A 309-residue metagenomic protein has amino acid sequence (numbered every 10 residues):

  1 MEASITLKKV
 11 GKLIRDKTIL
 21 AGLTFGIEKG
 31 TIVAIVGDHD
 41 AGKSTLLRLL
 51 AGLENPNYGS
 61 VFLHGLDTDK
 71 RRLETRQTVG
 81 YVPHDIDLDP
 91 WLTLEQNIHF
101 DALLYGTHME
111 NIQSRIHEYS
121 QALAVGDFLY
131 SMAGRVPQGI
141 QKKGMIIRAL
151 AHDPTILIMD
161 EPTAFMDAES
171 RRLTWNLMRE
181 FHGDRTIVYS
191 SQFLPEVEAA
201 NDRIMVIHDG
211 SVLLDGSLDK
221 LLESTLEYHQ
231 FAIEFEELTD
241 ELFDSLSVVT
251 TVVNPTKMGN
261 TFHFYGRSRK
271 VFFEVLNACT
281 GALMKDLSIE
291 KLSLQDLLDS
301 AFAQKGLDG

Functional and structural regions predicted by a protein language model:
A51: Helix-to-loop junction immediately C-terminal to a conserved catalytic motif
G59-K70, E74-T75: Conserved ABC transporter NBD signature motif
H99, L103, E110-F128: Conserved ABC ATPase "signature" region
A151-T155: A short, proline-enriched helix->beta-strand linker immediately N-terminal to the Walker B motif in ABC-type P-loop
L157-E161, M166: Catalytic Walker B motif of ABC-type/P-loop ATPase nucleotide-binding domains
Q230-Q304: Short, charged/small-residue-rich alpha-helical element at the C-terminal edge of ABC transporter nucleotide-binding
